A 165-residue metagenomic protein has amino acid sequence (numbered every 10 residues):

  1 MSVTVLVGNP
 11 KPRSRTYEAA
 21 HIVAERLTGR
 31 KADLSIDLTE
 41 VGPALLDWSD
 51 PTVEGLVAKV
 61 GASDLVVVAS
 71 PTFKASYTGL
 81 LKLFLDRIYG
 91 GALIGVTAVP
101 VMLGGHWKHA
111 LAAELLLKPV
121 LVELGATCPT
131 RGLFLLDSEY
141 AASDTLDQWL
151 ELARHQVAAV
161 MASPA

Functional and structural regions predicted by a protein language model:
M1-Y89, E151-P164: N-terminal beta1-alpha1-beta2 submodule of the flavodoxin-like/Rossmannoid cofactor-binding fold
P10-K11, G105-H106, Y140: Short, glycine/serine-rich, charged loops/turns that create anion-binding and catalytic segments at active sites
S14-E18, V99, L103-E114: Rossmann-like NAD(P)(H) cofactor-binding subdomain of soluble oxidoreductases
D33-P43, V122-A141: Mobile beta-alpha loop/short-helix "lid" or hinge segments that flank ligand
Y89-I94, G125: Short, conserved loop/helix-junction motifs that constitute active-site signature segments in enzyme catalytic cores
W107-K108, V120, L124: Mid-bilayer segments of alpha-helical transmembrane spans in multi-pass integral membrane proteins that mediate
P129-A165: Glycine-rich phosphate/pyrophosphate-binding loop and the adjoining helix
